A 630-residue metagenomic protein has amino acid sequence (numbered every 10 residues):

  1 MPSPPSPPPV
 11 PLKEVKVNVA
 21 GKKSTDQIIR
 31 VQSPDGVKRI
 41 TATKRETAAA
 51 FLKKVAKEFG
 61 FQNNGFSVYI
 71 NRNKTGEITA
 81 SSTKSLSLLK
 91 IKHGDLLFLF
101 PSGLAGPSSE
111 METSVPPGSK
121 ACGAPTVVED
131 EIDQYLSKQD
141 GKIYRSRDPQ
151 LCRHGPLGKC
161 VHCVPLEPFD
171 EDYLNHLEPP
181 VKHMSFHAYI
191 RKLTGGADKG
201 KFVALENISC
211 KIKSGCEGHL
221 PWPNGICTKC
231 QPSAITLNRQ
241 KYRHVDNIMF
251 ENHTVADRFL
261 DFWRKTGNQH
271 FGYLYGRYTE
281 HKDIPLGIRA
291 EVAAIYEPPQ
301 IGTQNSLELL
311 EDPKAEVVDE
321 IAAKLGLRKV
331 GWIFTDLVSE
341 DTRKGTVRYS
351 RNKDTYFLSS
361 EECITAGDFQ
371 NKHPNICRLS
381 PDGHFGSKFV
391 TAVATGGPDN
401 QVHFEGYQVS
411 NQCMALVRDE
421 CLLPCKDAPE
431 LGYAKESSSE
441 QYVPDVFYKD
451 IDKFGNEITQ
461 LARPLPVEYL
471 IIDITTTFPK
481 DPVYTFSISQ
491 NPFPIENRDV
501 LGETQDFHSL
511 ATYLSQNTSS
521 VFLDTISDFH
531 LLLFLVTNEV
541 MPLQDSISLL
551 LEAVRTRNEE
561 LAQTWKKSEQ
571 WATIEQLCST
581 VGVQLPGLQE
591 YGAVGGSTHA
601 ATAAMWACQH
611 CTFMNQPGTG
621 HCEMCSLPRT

Functional and structural regions predicted by a protein language model:
M1-D26: Charged, low-complexity intrinsically disordered regulatory segments in eukaryotic signaling
S33-A50: Short, contiguous acidic and Ser/Thr-rich linear segments
T47-A50, G331, T612-P628: Conserved tryptophan-centered aromatic signature that marks the ligand-binding surface of SH3 and related Trp-rich
N64-Y69, T75-G76, H93-F98, S102-V330 (+5 more regions): N-terminal beta-strand/alpha-helix entry module and adjacent surface of metal-dependent catalytic domains
G158-V161, G225-T228, W606-Q609, F613 (+1 more regions): Cys/His-enriched microdomains
E167-F169, A234, T612-N615, R629-T630: Cys/His-rich microdomains that often coordinate metals
F385-Q544, S548: Eukaryote-biased recognition of electropositive, low-complexity segments and basic polyanion/acidic-motif-binding
Y513, S520-M614: Extended non-globular C-terminal regions
